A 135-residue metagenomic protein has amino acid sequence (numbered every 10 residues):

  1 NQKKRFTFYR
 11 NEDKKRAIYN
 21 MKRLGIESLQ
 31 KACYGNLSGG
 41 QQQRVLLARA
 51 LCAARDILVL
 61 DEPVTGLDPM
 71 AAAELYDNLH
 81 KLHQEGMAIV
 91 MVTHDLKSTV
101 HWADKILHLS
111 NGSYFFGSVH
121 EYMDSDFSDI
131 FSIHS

Functional and structural regions predicted by a protein language model:
R10-L29: Conserved ABC ATPase "signature" region
C33-L37, Q41: Conserved ABC ATPase signature
L58-D61: Catalytic Walker B motif of ABC-type/P-loop ATPase nucleotide-binding domains
P69-A71: Helix N-cap at the start of a conserved alpha-helix in ABC-type nucleotide-binding domains
T93-H94: H-loop/switch region of ABC-family ATPase nucleotide-binding domains
T99-H101: A short, surface-exposed alpha-helical micro-motif characterized by mixed small hydrophobic and charged/polar residues
I106-V119: H-loop (His-switch) and adjacent beta-strand-loop-beta switch element of ABC-type ATPase nucleotide-binding domains
